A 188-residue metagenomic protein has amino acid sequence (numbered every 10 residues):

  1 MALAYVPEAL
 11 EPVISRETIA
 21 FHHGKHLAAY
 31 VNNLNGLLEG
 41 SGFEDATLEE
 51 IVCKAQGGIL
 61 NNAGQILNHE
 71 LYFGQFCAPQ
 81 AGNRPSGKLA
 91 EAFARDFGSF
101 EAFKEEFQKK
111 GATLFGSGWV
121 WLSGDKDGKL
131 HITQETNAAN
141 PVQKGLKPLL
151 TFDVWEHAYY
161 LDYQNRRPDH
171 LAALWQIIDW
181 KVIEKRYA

Functional and structural regions predicted by a protein language model:
M1-A188: Feature for soluble, non-membrane regions of globular proteins
